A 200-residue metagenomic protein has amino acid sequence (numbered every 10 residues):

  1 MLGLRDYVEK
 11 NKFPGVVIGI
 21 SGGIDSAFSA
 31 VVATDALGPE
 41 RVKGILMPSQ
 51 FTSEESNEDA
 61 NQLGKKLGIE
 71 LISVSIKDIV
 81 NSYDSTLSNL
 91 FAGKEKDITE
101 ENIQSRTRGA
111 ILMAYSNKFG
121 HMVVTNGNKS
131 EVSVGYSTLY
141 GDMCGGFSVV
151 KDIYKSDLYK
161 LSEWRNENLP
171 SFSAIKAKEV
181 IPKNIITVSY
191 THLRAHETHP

Functional and structural regions predicted by a protein language model:
M1-V17, D35: RNA-binding accessory domains that recognize and position tRNA/RNA substrates
F13-S26, I79, N128-S130, A177-Y190: A glycine-rich phosphate-binding loop feature that marks nucleotide/adenosyl-phosphate handling sites
V16-I20, I24-N61: ATP-dependent adenylation/pyrophosphate-handling site
G23, G64, S162: Residue-level signal for inorganic ion chemistry
I24-F28, F51-E55, S73, I79-Y83 (+1 more regions): Flexible loop/turn segments at secondary-structure boundaries
L37, L67, L90-P170: Active-site adenylate/phosphate-handling loop in enzymes that bind or generate adenylated species
R41-V42, L46, E54-T99, S105 (+1 more regions): A conserved beta-strand->alpha-helix junction
H192-P200: Single conserved hydrophobic/aromatic residue that forms the stacking wall/gate of nucleotide- or nucleobase-binding
